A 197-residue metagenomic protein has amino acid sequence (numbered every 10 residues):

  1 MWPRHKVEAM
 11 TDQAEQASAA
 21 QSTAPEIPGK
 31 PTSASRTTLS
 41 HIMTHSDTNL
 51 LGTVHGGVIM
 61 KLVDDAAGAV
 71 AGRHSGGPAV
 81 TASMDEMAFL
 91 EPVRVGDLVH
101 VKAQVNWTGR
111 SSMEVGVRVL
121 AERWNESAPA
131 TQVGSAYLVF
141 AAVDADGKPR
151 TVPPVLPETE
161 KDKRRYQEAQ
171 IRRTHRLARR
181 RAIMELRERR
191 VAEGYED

Functional and structural regions predicted by a protein language model:
W2, K6-Q21, E26-I27, A34 (+3 more regions): HotDog/MaoC-like acyl-thioester-processing domains
T32, R36-T53: Extended boundary segments
S40, T44, R73-H74, A88: N-terminal leader/targeting segments and the first structural element of proteins
T48-L62, Y195-D197: A conserved, well-ordered hydrophobic junction motif at loop->secondary-structure transitions
V58-G76: Active-site helix/loop of acyl-thioester processing domains in fatty-acid/polyketide metabolism, spanning hotdog-fold
G76-P92: Small beta-barrel nucleic-acid-binding modules, principally OB-folds
